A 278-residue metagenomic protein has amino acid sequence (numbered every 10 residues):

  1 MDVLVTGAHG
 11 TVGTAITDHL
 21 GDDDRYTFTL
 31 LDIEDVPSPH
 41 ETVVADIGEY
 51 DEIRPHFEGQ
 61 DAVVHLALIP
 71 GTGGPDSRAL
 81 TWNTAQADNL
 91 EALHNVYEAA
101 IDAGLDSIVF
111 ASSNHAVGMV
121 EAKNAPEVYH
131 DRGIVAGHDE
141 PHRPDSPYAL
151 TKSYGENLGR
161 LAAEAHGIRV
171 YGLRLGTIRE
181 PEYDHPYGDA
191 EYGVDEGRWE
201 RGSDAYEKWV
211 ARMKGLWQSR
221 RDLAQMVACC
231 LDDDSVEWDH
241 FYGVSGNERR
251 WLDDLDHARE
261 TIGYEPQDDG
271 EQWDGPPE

Functional and structural regions predicted by a protein language model:
V3-D24: N-terminal Rossmann NAD(P)H-binding glycine-rich loop of SDR-like oxidoreductase domains
I33-E49: Rossmann-fold cofactor-recognition segment
V44-E91: NAD(P)H-binding glycine-rich loop region in Rossmannoid oxidoreductase-like domains and their noncatalytic homologs
N95-D145: Conserved Rossmann-fold NAD(P)-dependent oxidoreductase catalytic core, especially the SDR/UDP-sugar
S112, E156-P181: Conserved beta-loop-beta element that borders a ligand/cofactor-binding pocket
P147, T151-Y154: Active-site helix of classical SDR
I178-P181, P186-K208, K214-W238: Alpha-helical substrate-binding/gating segment
D239-F241, S245-E265: Conserved C-terminal active-site "lid" loop/helix of NAD(P)H-dependent oxidoreductases that clamps the redox cofactor
